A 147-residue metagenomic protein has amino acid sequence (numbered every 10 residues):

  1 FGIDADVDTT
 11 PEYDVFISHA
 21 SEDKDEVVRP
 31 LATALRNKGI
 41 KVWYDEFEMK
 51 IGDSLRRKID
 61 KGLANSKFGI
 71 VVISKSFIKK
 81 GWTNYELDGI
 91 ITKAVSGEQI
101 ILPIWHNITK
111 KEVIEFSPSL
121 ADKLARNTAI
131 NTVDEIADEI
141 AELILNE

Functional and structural regions predicted by a protein language model:
F1-V72, W82, I91-I100, W105-N107 (+1 more regions): Conserved N-terminal substructure of TIR/SEFIR domains
F77-K80: Short glycine-rich, flexible loops that bind phosphorylated cofactors or substrates
T109-A121: Glycine-rich, charge-decorated loop segments at or immediately adjacent to ligand/cofactor-binding or catalytic sites
D122-N131: Short secondary-structure boundary motifs at beta->alpha junctions and helix caps
